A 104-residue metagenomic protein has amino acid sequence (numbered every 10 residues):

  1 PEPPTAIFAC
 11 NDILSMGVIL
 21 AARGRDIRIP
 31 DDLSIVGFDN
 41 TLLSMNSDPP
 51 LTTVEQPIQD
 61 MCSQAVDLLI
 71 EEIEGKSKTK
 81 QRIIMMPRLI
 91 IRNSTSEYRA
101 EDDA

Functional and structural regions predicted by a protein language model:
P1-D103: Flexible loop/turn connectors
